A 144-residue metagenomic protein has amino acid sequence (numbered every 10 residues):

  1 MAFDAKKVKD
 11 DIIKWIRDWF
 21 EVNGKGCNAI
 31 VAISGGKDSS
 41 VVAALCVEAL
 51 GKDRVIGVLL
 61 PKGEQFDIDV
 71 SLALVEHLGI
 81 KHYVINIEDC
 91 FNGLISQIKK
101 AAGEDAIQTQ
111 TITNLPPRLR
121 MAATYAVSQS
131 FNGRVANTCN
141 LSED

Functional and structural regions predicted by a protein language model:
M1-D144: ATP-dependent adenylation/nucleotidyltransferase module used to activate substrates
